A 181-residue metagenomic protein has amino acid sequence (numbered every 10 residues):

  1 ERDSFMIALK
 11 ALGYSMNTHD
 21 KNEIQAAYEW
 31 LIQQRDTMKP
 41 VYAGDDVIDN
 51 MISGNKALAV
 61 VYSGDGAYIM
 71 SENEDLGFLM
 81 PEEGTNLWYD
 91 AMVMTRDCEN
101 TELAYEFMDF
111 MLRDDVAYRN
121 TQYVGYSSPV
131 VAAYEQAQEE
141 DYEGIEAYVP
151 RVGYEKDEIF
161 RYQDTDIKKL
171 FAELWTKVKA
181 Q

Functional and structural regions predicted by a protein language model:
E1-I52: Extracytoplasmic ligand-binding site segments that recognize negatively charged/polar headgroups
E1-S4, G64-A67, E83-N86, E99 (+1 more regions): Solvent-exposed loop/turn segments at secondary-structure junctions within structured extracellular/periplasmic domains
L9-Y14, I32, D36, I52 (+5 more regions): Sec-exported extracytoplasmic/periplasmic mature domains
Y28-Q33, E72-C98: Periplasmic-binding protein-like
V47-N50, G66, A104, A117: Short, hydrophobic alpha-helical packing/hinge segments within bilobed ligand-binding/sensory domains
D49, R151-Q181: Conserved C-terminal helix/tail region of periplasmic/extracytoplasmic solute-binding proteins
L58-D75: A ligand-binding cleft/hinge motif common to bilobed small-molecule-binding domains
N86, T95-E155: Mature extracytoplasmic/periplasmic domains
